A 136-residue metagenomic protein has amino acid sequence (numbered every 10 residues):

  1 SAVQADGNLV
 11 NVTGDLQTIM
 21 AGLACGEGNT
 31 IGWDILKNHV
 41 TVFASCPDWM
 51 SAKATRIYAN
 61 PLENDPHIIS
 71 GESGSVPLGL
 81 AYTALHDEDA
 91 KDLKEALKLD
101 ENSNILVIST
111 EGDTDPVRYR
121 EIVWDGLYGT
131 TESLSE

Functional and structural regions predicted by a protein language model:
S1-N38, E88, L93-E136: Glycine-rich phosphate/pyrophosphate-binding loop at beta-loop-alpha junctions
G28-L97: Active-site-adjacent helical/loop segments in soluble small-molecule enzymes
